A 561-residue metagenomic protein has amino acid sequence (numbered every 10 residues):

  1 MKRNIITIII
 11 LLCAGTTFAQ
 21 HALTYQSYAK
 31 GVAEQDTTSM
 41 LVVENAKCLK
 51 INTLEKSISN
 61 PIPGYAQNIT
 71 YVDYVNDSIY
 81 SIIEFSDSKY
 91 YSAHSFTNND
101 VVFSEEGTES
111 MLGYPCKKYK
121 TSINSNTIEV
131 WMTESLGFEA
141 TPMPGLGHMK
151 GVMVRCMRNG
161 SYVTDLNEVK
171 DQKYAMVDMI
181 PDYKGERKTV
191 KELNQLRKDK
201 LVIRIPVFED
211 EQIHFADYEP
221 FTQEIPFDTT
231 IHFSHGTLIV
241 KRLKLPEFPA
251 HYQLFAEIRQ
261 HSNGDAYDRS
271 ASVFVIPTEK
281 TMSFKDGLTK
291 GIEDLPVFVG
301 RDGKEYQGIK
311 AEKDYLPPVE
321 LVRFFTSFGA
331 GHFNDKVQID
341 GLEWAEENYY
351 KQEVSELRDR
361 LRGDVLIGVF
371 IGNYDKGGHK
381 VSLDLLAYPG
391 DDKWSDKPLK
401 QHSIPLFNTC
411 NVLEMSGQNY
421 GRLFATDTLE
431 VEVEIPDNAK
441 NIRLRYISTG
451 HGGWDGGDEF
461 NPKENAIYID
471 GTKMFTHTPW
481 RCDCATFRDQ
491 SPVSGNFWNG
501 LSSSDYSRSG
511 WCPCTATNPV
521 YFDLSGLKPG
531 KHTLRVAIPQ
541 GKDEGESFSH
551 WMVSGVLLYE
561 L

Functional and structural regions predicted by a protein language model:
M1-Y25: Bacterial Sec-dependent N-terminal signal peptides
R3, H21, N45, E353-V354: Intrinsic disorder/low-complexity segments enriched in polar/small residues
I10, G15, V42, S110-L112 (+7 more regions): Sterically constrained small-residue positions within well-ordered secondary structures of folded domains
C13, C48, C116, C156 (+3 more regions): Generic recognition of cysteine residues
T16, I51, Y119, F487 (+1 more regions): General secretory precursor processing signal
T17-A19, N45, N438: A short, polar/charged loop/turn motif at coil->beta-strand junctions and beta-hairpin connectors
H21-D199: Extended soluble regions of mature proteins
P181-L561: Extracellular/secretory-pathway and virion-surface proteins
